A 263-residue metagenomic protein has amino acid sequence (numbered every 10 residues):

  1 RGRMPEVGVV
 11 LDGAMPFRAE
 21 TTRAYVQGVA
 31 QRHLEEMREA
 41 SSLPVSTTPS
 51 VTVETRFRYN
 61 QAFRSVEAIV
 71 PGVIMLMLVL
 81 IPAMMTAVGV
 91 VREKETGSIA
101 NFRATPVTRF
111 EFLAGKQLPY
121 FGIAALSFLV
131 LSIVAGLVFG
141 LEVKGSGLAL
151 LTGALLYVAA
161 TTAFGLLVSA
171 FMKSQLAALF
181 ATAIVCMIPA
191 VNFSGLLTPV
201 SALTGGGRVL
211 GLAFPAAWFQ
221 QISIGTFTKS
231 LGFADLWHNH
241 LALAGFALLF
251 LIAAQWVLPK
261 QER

Functional and structural regions predicted by a protein language model:
R1-P82: Transport-system extracytoplasmic interface segments
R56-L137: Hydrophobic alpha-helical transmembrane segments of multi-pass membrane transport proteins
G122, S132, E142-R263: Membrane-spanning alpha-helical segments of multipass transporters and channels
